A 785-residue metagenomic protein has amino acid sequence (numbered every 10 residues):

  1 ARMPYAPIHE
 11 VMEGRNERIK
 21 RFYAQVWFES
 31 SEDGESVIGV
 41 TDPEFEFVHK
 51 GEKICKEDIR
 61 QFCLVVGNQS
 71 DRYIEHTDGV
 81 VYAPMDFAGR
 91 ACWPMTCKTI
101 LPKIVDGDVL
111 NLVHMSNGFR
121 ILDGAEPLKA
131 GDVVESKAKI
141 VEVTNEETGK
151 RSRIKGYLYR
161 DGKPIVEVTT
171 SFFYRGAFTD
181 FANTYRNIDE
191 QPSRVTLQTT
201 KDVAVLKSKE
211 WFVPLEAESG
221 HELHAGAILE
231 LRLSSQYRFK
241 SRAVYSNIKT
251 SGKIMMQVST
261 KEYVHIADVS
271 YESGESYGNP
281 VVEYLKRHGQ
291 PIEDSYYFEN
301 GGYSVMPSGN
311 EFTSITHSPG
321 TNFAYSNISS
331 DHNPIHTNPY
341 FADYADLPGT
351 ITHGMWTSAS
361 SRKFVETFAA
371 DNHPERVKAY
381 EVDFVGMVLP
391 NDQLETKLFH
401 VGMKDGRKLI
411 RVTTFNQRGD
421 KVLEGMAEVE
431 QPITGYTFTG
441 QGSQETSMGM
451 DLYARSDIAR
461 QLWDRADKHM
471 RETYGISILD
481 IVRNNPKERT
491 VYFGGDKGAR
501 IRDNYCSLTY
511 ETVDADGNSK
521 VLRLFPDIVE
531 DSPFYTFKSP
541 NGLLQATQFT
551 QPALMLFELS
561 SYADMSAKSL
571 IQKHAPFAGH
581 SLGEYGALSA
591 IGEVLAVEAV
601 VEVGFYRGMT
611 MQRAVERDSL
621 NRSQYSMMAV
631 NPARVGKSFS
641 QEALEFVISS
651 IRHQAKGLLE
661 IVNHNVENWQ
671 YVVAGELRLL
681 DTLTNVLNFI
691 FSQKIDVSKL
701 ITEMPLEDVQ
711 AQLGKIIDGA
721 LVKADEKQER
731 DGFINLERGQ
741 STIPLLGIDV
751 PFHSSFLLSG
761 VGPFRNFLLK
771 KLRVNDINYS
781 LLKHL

Functional and structural regions predicted by a protein language model:
A1-S116, R175-G226, V244-Y245, V282-N372: Hot-dog-fold acyl-thioester-processing enzymes
S116-K163, A217-V264, H373-R418: Hydrophobic beta-sheet segments that form the core/acyl-binding groove of ACP/CoA-dependent acyl-chain-processing
E147-S152, V166, D180, V264-S295 (+1 more regions): Charged, cofactor-coupling segments
Y157-Y159, P164-P192, G274-E275: Flexible glycine-rich active-site/ligand-binding loops centered on an Asp-His dyad
D189-V213, S276-D294, F298, D480-G542 (+1 more regions): Charged, glycine/proline-rich intrinsically disordered loops and linkers
P432-F646: FabD-like malonyl-/acyl-CoA
A590-L785: Alpha/beta catalytic cores of group-transfer enzymes, especially the acyltransferase/condensing modules of polyketide
